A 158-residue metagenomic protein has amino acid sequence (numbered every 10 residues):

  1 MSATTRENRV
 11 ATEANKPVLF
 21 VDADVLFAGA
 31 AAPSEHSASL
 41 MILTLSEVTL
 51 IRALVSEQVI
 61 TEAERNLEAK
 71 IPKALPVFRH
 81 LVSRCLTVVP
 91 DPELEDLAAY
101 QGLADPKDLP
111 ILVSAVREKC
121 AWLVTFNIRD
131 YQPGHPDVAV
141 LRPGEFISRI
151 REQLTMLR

Functional and structural regions predicted by a protein language model:
M1-A53: Short, well-structured N-terminal submotif of metal-dependent ribonuclease cores
S2-T4, Q101, A121-W122, I128-R158: Acidic, PIN/NYN-like endoribonuclease modules and their adjacent C-terminal/linker elements
V18, R52, L123, V138-A139: A residue-level structural signature of the nucleotidyltransferase/glycosyltransferase Rossmann-like core
V21-A23, S56, N127, R142: A secondary-structure boundary/capping signal
V25-L26, V59, I111, R129-D130 (+1 more regions): Alpha-helix capping/helix-boundary segments
A30-A31, L67, H135: Short, flexible helix/strand-to-coil boundary loops that buttress conserved ligand/catalytic motifs in alpha/beta
T44-A98: PIN-domain endoribonuclease scaffold, especially VapC-family toxins
T87-V124, I128: Active-site neighborhoods of divalent-metal-dependent phosphate/nucleic-acid chemistry enzymes
